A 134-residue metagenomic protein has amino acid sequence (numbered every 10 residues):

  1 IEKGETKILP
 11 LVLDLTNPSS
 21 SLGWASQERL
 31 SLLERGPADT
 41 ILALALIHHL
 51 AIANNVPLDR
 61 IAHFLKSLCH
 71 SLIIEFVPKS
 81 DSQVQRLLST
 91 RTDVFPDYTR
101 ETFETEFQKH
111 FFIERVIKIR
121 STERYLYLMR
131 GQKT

Functional and structural regions predicted by a protein language model:
I1-G36: S-adenosyl-L-methionine
V12, N17, I61-F64, H110-I113: Structural signature of nuclease core domains in nucleic-acid processing machines
S19, V77-T90: Flexible glycine/acidic-rich beta-alpha junction loops that bind and position SAM and/or redox cofactors in anaerobic
S20-S26, H49-L65: A short, conserved alpha-helix within the catalytic core of class I
E28-L30, R115-T134: Core SAM-dependent methyltransferase catalytic element
I41-L42: A conserved beta-strand element that flanks and buttresses the S-adenosyl-L-methionine
I61-Q83: Conserved beta-strand signature within the Rossmann-like core of class I S-adenosyl-L-methionine
D93-F111: Short alpha-helix
